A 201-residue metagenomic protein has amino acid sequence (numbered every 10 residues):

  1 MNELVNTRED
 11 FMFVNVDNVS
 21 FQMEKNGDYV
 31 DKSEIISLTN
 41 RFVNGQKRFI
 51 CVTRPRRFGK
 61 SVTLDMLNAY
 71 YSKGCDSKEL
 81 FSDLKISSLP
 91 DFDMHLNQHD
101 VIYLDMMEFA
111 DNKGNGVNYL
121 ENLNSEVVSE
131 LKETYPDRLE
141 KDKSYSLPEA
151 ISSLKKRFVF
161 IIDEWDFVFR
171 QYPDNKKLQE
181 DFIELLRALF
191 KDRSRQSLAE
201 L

Functional and structural regions predicted by a protein language model:
M1-L201: Phosphate-binding site recognition
